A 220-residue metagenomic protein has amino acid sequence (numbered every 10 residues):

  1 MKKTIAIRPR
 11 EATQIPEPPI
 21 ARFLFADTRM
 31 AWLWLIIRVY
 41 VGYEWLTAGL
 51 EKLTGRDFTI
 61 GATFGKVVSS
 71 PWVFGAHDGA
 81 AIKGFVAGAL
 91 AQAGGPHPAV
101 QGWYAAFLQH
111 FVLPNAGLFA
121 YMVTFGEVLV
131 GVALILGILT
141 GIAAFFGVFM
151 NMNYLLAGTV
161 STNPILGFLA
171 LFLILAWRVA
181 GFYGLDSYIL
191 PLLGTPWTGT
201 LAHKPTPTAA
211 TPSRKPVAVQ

Functional and structural regions predicted by a protein language model:
M1-L129, L136-Q220: Extended, low-polarity transmembrane helix blocks
